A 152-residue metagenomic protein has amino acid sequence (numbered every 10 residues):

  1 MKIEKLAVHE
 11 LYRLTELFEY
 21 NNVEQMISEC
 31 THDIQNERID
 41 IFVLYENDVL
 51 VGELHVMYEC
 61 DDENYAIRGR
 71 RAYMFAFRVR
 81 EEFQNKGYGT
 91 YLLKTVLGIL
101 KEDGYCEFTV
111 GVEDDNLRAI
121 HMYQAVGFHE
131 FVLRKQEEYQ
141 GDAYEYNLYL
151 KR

Functional and structural regions predicted by a protein language model:
M1-K2: Extreme N-terminal starter segment of soluble prokaryotic enzymes
K5-E81, L93-K94, I99: Acetyl-CoA-dependent GNAT
R38, R68-Y73, G104-C106, Q140-Y144: Exposed loop/turn and edge beta-strand positions of beta-sandwich/beta-sheet ligand-binding modules
L50, T109-G111: A structural signal for short, well-ordered beta-strand segments and their strand-loop junctions that often border
R80-K94, D103, D114-H121, A125: Conserved glycine-rich acetyl-CoA-binding loop
C106, E113-L117, Q124-V126, V132-R152: C-terminal "cap" of GNAT-fold acetyltransferases
